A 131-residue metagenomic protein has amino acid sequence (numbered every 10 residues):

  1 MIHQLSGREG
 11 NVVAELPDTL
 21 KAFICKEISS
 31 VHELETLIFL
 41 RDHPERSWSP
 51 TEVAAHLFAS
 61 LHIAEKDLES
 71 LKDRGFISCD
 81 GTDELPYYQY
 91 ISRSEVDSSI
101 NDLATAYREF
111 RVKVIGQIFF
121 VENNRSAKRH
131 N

Functional and structural regions predicted by a protein language model:
I2-H3, G7-G10, Q89-R93, G116 (+1 more regions): Long, charge-rich, low-complexity intrinsically disordered regions
G7-E35: Short alpha-helical segments that sit at the start of domains
K26-S30, R41-R46: Short helix-capping/hinge SLiMs at alpha-helix to coil transitions
E27-H32, G81-T105: Short, cationic-aromatic polyanion-contact patches
T36, S49-A55: A short acidic, leucine-rich amphipathic alpha-helix
F58-R74: Short amphipathic alpha-helical interaction segments
K72-E84: A short, conserved structural fragment
S98-N131: Amphipathic alpha-helical dimerization/coiled-coil segments that flank or bridge DNA-binding/regulatory modules
